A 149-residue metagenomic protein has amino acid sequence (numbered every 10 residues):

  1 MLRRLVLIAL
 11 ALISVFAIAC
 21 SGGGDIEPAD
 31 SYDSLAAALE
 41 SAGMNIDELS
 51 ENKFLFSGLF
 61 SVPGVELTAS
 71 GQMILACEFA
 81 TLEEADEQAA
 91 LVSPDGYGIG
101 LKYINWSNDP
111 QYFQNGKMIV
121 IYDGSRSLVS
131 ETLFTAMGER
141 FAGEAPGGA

Functional and structural regions predicted by a protein language model:
M1-V6: Bacterial N-terminal signal peptides that target proteins for export
L10-S14: Hydrophobic helical h-region of N-terminal Sec-dependent signal peptides in bacterial secretory/periplasmic proteins
F16-A19: C-terminal motif of bacterial Sec signal peptides marking the signal peptidase cleavage site
S21-G24: Bacterial signal peptide processing site
I26-D33, S127-E131: Soluble non-cytosolic domains of exported or imported proteins
D33-N105: Short, solvent-exposed recognition patches
G100-A149: A short, solvent-exposed beta-edge/loop patch
